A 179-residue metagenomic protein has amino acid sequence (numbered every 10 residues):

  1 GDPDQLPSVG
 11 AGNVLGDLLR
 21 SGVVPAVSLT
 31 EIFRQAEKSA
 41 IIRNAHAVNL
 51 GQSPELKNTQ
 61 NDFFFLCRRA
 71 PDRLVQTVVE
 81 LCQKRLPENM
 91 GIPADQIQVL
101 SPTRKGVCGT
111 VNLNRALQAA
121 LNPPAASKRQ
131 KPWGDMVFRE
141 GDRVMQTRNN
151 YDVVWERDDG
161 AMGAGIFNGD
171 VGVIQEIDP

Functional and structural regions predicted by a protein language model:
P3-A164: Conserved helicase motor core of P-loop NTPases
Q98, V171-V173: Conserved beta-strand and immediately adjacent loop positions that scaffold enzyme active sites
R143, N168-V171: Conserved beta-strand residues within beta-sheet cores
Q146, I174-I177: A generic structural signal for residues embedded in beta-strands
